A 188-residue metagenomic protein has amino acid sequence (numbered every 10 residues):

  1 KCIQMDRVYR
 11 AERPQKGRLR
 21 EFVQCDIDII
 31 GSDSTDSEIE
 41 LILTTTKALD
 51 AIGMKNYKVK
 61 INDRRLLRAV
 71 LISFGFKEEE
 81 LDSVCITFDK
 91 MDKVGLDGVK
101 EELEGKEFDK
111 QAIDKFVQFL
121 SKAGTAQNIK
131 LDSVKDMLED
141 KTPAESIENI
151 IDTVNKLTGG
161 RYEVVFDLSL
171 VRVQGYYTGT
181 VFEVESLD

Functional and structural regions predicted by a protein language model:
K1-I3, G53-V59, E78-D82: Short secondary-structure capping/junction motifs at helix and strand boundaries
C2-K55, R65, V99-D188: Positively charged, Gly/Ser-enriched RNA/tRNA-binding surfaces
A48-I52, S73-F74, M91: Change "in soluble alpha/beta enzymes" to "in soluble alpha/beta proteins
V59-V70: Glycine-rich, mobile lid/loop segments that gate access to catalytic sites or pores
K60-I61, C85, D167-L168: A generic structural motif
N62, F76-E79, M91-V94, F108-Q111 (+1 more regions): Short coil/turn linker and secondary-structure boundary residues
R68, K90, Y176: Short Asp/Glu-rich motifs
G75-E101, S186: Acidic, His- and aromatic-enriched active-site or binding-groove loops in soluble protein domains that engage sugars
